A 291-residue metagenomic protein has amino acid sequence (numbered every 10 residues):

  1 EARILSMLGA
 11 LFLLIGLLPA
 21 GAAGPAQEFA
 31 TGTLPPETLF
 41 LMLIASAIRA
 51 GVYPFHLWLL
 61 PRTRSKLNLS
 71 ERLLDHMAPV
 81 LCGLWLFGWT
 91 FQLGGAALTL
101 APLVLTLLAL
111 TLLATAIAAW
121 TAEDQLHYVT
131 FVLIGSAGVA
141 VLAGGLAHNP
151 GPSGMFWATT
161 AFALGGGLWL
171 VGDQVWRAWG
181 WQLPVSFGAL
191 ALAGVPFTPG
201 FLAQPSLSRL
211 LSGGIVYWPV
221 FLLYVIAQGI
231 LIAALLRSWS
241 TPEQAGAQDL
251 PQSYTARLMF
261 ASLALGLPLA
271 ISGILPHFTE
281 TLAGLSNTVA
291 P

Functional and structural regions predicted by a protein language model:
E1, K66-M77, A178-W179, I215-I226: Membrane-interface alpha-helices at helix entry/exit sites of multi-pass transporters
E1-E37, I48, A118-W179: Alpha-helical multi-pass transmembrane bundles of energy-transducing inner-membrane proteins
R3-P19, S70-L86, V132-L146, L183-G194 (+1 more regions): Small-residue-rich segments of transmembrane alpha-helices in multi-pass membrane proteins, especially helix faces
M7, L11, F40-L103, H127-T130: Short helix-boundary/re-entrant hairpin motifs in multi-pass inner-membrane proteins
G21, T159-V175, Q182, W218-S262 (+1 more regions): Predominantly late transmembrane helices and immediately cytosolic-facing juxtamembrane segments
G32-I48, L93-T111, G151-L164, F221-A227: Structural signature of hydrophobic alpha-helical transmembrane segments
A140-A147, Q204-F221: Interfacial segments of multi-pass membrane proteins
S206-L211, L275-P291: Membrane-interfacial helical/loop segments at transmembrane boundaries in membrane proteins
